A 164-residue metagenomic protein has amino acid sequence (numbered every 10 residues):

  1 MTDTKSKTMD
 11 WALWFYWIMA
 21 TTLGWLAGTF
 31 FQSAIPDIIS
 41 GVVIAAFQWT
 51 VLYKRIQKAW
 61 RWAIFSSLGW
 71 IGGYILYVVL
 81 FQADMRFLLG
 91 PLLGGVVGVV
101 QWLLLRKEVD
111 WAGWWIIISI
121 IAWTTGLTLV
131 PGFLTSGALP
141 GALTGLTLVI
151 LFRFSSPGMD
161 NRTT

Functional and structural regions predicted by a protein language model:
M1-T164: Juxtamembrane/disordered regions of integral membrane proteins
